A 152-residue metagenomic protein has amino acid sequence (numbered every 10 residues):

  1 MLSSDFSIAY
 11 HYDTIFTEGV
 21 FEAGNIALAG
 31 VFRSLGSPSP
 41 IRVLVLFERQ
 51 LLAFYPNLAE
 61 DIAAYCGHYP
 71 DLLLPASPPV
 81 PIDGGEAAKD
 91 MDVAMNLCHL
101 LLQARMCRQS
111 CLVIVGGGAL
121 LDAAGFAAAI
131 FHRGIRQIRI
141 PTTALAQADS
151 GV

Functional and structural regions predicted by a protein language model:
M1-S110: ATP/NTP phosphate-donor binding region
K89-V152: Glycine/threonine-rich beta-strand-loop-alpha-helix active-site module that forms ligand/phosphate-binding
